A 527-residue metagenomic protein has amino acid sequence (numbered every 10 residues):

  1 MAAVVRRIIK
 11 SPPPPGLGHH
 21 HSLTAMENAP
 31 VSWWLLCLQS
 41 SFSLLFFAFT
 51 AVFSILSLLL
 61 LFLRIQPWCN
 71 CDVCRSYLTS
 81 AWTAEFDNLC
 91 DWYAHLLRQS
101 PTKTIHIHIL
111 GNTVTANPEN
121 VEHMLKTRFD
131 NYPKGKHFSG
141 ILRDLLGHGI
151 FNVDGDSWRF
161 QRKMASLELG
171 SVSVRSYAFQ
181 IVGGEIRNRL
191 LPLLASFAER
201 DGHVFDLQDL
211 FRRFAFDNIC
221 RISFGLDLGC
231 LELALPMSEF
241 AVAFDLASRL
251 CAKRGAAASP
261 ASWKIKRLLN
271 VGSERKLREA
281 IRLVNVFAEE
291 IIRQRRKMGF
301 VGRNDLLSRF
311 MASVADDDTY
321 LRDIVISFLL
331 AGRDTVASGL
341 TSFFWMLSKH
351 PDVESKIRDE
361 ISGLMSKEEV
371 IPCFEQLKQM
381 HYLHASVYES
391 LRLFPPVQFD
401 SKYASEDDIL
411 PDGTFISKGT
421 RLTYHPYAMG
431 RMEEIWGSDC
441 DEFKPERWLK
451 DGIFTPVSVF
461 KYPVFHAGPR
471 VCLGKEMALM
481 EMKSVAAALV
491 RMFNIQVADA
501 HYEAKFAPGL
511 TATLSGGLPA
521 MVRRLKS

Functional and structural regions predicted by a protein language model:
V4-F160, L167, I181-L191, A280 (+2 more regions): N-terminal membrane-proximal hinge/A-helix region immediately C-terminal to the signal-anchor transmembrane segment
K10, P14, E27-S54, H106-T113 (+9 more regions): Cytochrome P450
T79-T102, L283-V286, E290, V370-T414 (+1 more regions): Conserved cytochrome P450 K-helix E-x-x-R motif and the immediately C-terminal K′/meander segment
L167, A331, W448-M482, F506-P508: Cytochrome P450 heme-thiolate "Cys pocket" and heme-binding signature region
G170-S173, S248-K253, S273-L340, E368-E375 (+4 more regions): Conserved cytochrome P450 catalytic core segment spanning the I/J/K helices
A215, I219, A280-A288, M311-S362 (+6 more regions): Central I-helix of cytochrome P450 enzymes
P351-V353, K475-A512: Cytochrome P450 heme-binding "Cys pocket" and the immediately downstream C-terminal segment
Y424-I453: Conserved cytochrome P450 K-helix/beta-meander segment immediately N-terminal to the heme-binding cysteine loop
